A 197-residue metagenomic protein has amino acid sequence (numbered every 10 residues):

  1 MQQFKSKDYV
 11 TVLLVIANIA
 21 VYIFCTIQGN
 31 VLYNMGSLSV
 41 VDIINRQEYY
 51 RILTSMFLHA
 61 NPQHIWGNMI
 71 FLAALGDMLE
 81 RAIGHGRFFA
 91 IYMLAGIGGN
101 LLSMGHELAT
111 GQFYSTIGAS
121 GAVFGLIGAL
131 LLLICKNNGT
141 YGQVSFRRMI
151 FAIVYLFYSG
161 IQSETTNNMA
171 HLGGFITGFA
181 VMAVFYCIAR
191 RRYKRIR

Functional and structural regions predicted by a protein language model:
M1-R197: A detector for small-residue-rich transmembrane helices and their helix-helix packing motifs
